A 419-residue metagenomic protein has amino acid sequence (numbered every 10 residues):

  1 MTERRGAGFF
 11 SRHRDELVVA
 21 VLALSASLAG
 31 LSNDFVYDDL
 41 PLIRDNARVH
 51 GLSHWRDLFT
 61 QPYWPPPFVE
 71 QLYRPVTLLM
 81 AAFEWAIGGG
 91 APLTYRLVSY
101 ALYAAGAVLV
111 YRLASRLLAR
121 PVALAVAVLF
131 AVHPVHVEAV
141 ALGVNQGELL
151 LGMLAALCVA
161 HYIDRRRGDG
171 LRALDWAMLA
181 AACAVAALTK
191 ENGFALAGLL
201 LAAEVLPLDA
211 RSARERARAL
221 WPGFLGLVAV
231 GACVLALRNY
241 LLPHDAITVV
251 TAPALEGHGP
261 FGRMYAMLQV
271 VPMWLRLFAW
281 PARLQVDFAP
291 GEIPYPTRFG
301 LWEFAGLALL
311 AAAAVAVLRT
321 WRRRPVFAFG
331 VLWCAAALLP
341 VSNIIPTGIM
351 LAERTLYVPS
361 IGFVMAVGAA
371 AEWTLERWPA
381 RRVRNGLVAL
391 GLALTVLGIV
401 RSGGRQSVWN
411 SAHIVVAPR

Functional and structural regions predicted by a protein language model:
T2-R419: Polytopic membrane enzymes that build or remodel cell-surface glycoconjugates and lipids
